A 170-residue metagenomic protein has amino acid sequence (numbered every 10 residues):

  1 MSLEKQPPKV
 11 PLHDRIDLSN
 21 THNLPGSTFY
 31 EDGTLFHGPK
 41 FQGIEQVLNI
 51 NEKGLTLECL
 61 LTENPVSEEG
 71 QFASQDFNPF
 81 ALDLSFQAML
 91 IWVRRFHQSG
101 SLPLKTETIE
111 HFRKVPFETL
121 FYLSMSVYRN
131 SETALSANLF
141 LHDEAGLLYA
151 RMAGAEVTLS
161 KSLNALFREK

Functional and structural regions predicted by a protein language model:
M1-K170: Acyl-thioester-processing domains in fatty-acid/polyketide/NRPS systems
